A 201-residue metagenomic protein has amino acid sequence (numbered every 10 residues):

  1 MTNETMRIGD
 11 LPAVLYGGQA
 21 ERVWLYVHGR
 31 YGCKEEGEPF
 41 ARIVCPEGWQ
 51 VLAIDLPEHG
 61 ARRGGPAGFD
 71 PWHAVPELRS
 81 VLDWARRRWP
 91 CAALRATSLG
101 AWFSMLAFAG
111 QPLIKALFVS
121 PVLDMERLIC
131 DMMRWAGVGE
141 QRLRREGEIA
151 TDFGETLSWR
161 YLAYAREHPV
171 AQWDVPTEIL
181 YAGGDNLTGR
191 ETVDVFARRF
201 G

Functional and structural regions predicted by a protein language model:
M1-G18: N-terminal cap/lid segment of alpha/beta-hydrolase-fold proteins
E21-G29: Short beta-strand element of the alpha/beta-hydrolase
R30-R42, E191: The serine-hydrolase catalytic nucleophile loop
A41-G64: Conserved alpha/beta-hydrolase
H59-R88: Catalytic nucleophile-loop/oxyanion-hole region of alpha/beta-hydrolase and closely related hydrolase-like folds
C91-A96, V119: Short beta-strand immediately N-terminal to the catalytic nucleophile in serine-hydrolase-like folds
R95-S104: Gly/Ala-rich beta-loop-alpha elbow adjacent to hydrolase catalytic centers
Q111-F200: The alpha/beta-hydrolase serine catalytic core
